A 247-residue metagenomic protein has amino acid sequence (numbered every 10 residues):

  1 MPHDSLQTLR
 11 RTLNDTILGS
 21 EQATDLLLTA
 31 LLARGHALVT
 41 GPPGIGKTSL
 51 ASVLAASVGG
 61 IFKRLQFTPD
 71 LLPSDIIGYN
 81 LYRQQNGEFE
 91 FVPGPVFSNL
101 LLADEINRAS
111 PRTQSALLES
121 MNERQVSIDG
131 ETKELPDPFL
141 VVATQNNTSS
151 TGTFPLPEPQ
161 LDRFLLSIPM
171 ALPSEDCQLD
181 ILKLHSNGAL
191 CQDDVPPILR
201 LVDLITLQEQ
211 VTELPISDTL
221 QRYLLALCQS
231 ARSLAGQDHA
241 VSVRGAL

Functional and structural regions predicted by a protein language model:
M1-A23, L214-P215: Dynamic helix-loop-helix/coil hinge segments at AAA+ ATPase domain boundaries and subdomain interfaces
L26-T29, Y82-L102: Conserved alpha-helical scaffold flanking the Walker A/P-loop in AAA+ ATPase domains
L31-T68: Walker A/P-loop
G41, D104-E105, A116: Walker B catalytic acidic pair
P42, I76, T144: P-loop (Walker A) phosphate-binding loop of NTP-binding proteins
S57-Q85: AAA+/P-loop NTPase substrate/partner-engagement loops
R83-G87, A109, T113, M121-L214: Canonical AAA+ ATPase core
N187-L247: Basic, amphipathic alpha-helical bundle interface domains used for macromolecular binding and assembly
